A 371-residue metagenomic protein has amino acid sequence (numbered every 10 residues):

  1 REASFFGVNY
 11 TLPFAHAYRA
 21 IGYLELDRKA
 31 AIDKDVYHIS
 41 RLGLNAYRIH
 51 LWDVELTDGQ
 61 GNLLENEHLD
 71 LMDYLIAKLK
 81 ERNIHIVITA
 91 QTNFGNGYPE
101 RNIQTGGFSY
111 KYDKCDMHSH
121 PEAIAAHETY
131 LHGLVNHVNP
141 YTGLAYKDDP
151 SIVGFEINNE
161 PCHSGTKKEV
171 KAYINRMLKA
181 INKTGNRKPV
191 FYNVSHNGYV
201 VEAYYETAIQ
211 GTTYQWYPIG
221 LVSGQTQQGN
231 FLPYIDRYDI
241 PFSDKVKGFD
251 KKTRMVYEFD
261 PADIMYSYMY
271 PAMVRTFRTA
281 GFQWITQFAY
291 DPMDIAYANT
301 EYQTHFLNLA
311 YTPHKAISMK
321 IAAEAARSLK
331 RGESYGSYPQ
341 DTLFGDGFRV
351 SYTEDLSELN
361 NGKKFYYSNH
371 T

Functional and structural regions predicted by a protein language model:
E2-I209: Active-site mouth of glycoside hydrolases
A20-G22, G61-L64, K167, L221-F231 (+1 more regions): Short, flexible/disordered intra-domain loops and linkers
I32, K171-R176, F231-I240, S267-M273: Well-ordered, non-membrane alpha-helical segments in soluble/globular domains
L56, N96, Y199-V200, G220-L221 (+2 more regions): Flexible loop/turn segments at secondary-structure boundaries
V190-F191, Y199-D263: Glycoside hydrolase catalytic-domain groove-lining segments
I209-Y238, N308-F348: Glycan-recognition surfaces
D263-T342, L356: Substrate-binding cleft of secreted/luminal carbohydrate-active enzymes
G332-T371: Long, low-hydrophobicity ectodomains and other hydrophilic envelope-associated domains
